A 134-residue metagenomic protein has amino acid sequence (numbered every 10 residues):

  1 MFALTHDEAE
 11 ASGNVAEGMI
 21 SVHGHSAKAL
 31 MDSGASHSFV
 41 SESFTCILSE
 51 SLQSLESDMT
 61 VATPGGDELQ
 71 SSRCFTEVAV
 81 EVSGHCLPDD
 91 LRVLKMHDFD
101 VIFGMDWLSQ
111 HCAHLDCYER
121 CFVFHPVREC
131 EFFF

Functional and structural regions predicted by a protein language model:
M1-G24, V61-C74: Pepsin-like aspartyl protease folds
S26-F134: Aspartic protease core domain of the pepsin/retropepsin superfamily
